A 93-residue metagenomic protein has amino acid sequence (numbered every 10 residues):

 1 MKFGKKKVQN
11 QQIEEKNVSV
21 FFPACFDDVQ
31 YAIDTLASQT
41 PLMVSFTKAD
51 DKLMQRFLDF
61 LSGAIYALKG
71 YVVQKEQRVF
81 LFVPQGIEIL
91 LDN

Functional and structural regions predicted by a protein language model:
M1-V20, N93: N-terminal leader/presequence segments that are low-structure and precede the mature protein or first folded domain
Q12-I13, D34-S38: Short, flexible turn/loop "capping" segments at secondary-structure junctions
V18-P23, V29, K69-V72: Divalent-cation
V20-P23, V44-T47, V83: Conserved beta-strand segments of the P-loop GTPase G domain that flank and frequently precede/overlap
C25-A32, D50-F57, R78: Helical mechanochemical/support elements of P-loop NTPase systems and associated helical scaffolds
T35-A37, D59-G63: Short, solvent-exposed amphipathic alpha-helical segments in soluble enzyme and RNA/protein-processing domains
L36-K48: Short glycine-rich, basic-tinged beta-strand/loop micro-motifs
F57, A64, L68, Q74-N93: Short basic, glycine-rich beta-strand/loop surfaces that mediate nucleic-acid
